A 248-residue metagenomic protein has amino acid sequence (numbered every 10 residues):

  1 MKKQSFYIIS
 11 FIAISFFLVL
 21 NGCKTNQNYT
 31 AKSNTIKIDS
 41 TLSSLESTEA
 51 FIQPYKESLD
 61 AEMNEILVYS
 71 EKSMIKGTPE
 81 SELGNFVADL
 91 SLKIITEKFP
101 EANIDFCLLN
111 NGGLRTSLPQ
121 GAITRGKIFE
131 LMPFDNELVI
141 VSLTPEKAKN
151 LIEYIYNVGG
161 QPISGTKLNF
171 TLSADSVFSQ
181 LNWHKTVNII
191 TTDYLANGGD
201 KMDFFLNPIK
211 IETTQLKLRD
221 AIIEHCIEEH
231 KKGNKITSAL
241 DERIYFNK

Functional and structural regions predicted by a protein language model:
K2-S10: Bacterial N-terminal signal peptides that target proteins for export
L18-G22: C-terminal motif of bacterial Sec signal peptides marking the signal peptidase cleavage site
N26-K37, N85-T96, E101-K248: Feature captures C-terminal
A31-I52: Post-signal peptide N-terminal segment of mature Sec-exported envelope proteins
L45-I66: Compositionally biased P/S/T/G-rich terminal and signal peptide-adjacent segments that lie outside catalytic cores
A61-T78, M202-L206: Acidic/histidine-rich, surface-exposed loop or edge segments in extracytoplasmic proteins
